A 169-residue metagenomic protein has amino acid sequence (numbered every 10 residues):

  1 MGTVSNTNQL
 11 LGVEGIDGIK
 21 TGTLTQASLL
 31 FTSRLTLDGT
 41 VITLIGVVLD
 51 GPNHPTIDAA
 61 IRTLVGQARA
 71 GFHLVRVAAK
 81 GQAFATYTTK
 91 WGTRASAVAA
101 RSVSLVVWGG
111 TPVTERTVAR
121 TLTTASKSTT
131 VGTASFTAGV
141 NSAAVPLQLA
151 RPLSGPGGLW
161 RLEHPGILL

Functional and structural regions predicted by a protein language model:
M1-L169: Domain-terminus/edge residues, biased toward the C-terminal soluble/receptor-binding domains of extracytoplasmic
